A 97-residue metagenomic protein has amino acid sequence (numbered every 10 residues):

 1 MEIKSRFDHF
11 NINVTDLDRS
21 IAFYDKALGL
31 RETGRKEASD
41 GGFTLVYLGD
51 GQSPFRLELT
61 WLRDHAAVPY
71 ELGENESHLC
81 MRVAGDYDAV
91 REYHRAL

Functional and structural regions predicted by a protein language model:
M1-D8, V14-G34, G49-L97: Glyoxalase I/VOC metalloenzyme domain signal
S39-T44: Short acidic/glycine-enriched loop/turn segments that link adjacent beta-strands
